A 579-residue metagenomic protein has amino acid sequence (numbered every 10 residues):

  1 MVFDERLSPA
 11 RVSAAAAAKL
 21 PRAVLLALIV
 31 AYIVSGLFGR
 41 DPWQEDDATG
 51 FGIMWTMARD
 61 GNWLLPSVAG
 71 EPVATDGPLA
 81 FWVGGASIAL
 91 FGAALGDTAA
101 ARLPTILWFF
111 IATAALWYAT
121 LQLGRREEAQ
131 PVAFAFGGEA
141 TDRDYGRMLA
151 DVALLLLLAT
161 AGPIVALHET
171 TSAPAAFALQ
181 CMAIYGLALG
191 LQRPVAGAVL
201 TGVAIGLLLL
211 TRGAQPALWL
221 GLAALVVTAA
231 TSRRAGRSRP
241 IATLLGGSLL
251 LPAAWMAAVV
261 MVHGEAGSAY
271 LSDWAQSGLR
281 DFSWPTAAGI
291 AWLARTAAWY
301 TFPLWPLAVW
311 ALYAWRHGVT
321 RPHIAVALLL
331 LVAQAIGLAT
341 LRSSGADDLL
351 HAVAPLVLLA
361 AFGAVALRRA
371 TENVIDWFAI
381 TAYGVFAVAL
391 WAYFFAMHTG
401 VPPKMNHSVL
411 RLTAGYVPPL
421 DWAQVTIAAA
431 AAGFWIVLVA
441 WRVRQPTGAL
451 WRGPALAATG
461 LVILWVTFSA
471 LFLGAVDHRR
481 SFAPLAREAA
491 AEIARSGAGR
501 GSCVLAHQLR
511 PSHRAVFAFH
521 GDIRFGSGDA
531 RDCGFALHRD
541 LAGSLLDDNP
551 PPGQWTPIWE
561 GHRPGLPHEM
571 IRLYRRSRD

Functional and structural regions predicted by a protein language model:
M1-S35, R239-S248: Start-transfer (signal-anchor) and selected internal transmembrane alpha helices of multi-pass inner/ER membrane
G39-W55, N62-L65, E71-G84, L95 (+2 more regions): Extracytoplasmic catalytic/substrate-binding loops of multi-pass membrane glycan-assembly enzymes
G50-M57, V203-A327, L331-A346, A354-L358 (+3 more regions): Transmembrane-lumen/periplasm boundary regions of multi-pass, lipid-linked membrane glycan transferases
L103-D142, A159, M182: Transmembrane-helix motifs of polytopic, lipid-linked glycan transferases
D151-L155, L189-L207, L328-V332: Short hydrophobic alpha-helices at membrane interfaces in multi-pass membrane enzymes
G162, A175-Q192, L356-L359: Specific aromatic-rich, kink-prone transmembrane helix
G162-A175, A214-P216: Short acidic/glycine- and proline-prone juxtamembrane loop motifs at membrane-interface regions of multi-pass membrane
A428-R442, G448-Y574: Short periplasmic/luminal acceptor-recognition loop of GT-C membrane glycosyltransferases, typified by
